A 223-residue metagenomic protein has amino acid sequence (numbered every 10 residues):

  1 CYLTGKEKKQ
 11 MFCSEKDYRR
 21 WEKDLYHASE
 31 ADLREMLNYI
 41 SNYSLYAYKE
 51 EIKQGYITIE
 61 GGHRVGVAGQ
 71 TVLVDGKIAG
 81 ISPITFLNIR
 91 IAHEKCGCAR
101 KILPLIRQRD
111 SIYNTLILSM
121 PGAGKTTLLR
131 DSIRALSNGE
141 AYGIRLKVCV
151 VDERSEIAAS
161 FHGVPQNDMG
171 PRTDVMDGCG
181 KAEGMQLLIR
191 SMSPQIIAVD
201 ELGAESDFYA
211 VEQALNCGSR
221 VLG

Functional and structural regions predicted by a protein language model:
C1-G61: N-terminal accessory targeting/assembly segments
Y43-I112: P-loop NTP-binding catalytic core
V67, D152, G218: Residue-level signature of catalytic and energy-coupling elements of molecular machines, predominantly ATP/GTP-dependent
C98-E153: P-loop NTPase nucleotide-binding module
Q108-D110, M120-P121, N138-G143, P165-D168 (+2 more regions): Conserved catalytic network of the ASCE P-loop NTPase/AAA+ motor domain
L118-P121, D174-G178, V199-E201: Glycine- and other small-residue-rich loops at beta-strand/loop junctions that grip anionic moieties
S137-L188: P-loop NTPase switch/communication element
M192-G223: Conserved P-loop NTPase nucleotide-binding/switch module
